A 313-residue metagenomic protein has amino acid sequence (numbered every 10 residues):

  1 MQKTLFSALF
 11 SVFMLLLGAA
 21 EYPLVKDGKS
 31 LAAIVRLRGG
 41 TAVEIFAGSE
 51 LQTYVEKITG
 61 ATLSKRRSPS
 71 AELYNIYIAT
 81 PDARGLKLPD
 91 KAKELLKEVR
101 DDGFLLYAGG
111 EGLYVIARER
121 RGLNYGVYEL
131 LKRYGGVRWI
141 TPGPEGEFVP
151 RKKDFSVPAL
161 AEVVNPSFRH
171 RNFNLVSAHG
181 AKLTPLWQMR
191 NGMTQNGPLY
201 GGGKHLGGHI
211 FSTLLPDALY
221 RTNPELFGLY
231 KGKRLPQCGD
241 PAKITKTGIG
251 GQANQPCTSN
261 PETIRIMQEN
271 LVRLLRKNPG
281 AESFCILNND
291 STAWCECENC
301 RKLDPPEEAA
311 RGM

Functional and structural regions predicted by a protein language model:
Q2-K3, A20: Charged/polar low-complexity intrinsically disordered segments
K3-T4, V99: Intrinsic disorder/low-complexity segments enriched in polar/small residues
T4-L16: Sec-dependent N-terminal signal peptides
S11-V12, A19-L105, K152-V163: Acidic, contiguous N-terminal accessory segments
L16-L17, Y22, R66, R133 (+2 more regions): Hydrophobic alpha-helical segments
G39, A47-E50, Y54, K93-M313: Feature activates predominantly on carbohydrate-active enzymes
